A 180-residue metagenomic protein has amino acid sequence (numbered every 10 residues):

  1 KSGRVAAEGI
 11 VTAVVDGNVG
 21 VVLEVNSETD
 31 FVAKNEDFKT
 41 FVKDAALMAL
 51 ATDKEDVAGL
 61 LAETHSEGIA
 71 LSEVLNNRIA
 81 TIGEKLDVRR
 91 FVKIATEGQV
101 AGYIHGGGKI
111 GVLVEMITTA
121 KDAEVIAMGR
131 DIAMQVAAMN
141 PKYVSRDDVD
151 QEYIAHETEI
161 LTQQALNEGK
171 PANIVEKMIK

Functional and structural regions predicted by a protein language model:
K1-K180: N-terminal assembly/interaction segments in proteins that build large macromolecular machines
